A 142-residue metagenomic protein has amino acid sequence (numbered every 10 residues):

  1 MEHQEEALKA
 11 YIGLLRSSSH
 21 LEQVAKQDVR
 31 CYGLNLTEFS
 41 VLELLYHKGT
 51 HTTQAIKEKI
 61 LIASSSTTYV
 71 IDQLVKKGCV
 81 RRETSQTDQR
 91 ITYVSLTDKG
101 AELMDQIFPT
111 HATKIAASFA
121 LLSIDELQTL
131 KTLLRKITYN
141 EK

Functional and structural regions predicted by a protein language model:
M1-H3, H51, P109, T113 (+1 more regions): C-terminal regulatory/oligomerization modules of transcriptional regulators
M1-Y32, C79: N-terminal leader segment of winged-helix/HTH proteins
G13, H20, V24, S40-E43 (+2 more regions): Pre-recognition alpha-helix immediately N-terminal to the DNA-recognition helix within helix-turn-helix or winged-helix
L15, E43-H47, F108: Short, locally clustered residues in the helix-turn-helix/winged-helix DNA-binding domain
E22, D72-K131: Charged, amphipathic alpha-helical coiled-coil/dimerization segments
Q23-A63: N-terminal helix-turn-helix DNA-binding core of bacterial DNA-binding proteins
